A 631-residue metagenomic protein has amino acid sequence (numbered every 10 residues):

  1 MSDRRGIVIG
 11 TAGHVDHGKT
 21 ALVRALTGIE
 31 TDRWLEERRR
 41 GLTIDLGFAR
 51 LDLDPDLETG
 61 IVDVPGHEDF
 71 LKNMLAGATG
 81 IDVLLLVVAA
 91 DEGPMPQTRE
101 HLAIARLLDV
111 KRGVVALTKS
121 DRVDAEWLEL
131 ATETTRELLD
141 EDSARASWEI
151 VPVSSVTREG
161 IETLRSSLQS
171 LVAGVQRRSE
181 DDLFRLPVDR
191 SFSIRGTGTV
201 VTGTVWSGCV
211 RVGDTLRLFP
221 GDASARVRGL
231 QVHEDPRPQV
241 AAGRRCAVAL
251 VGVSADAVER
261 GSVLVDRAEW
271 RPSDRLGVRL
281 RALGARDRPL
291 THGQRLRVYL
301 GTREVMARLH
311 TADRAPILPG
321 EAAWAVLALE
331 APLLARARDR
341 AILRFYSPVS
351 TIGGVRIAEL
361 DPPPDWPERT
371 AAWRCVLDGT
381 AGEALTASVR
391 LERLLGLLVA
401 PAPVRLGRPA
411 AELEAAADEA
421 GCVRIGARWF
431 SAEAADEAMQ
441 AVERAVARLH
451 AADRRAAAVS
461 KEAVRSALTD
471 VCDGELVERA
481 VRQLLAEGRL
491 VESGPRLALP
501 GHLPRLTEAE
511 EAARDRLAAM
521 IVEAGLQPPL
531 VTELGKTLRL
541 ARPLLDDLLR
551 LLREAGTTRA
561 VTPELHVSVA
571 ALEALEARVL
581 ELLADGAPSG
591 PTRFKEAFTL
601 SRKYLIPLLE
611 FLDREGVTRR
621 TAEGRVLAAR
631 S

Functional and structural regions predicted by a protein language model:
M1-V64, E68: Conserved G1/Walker A P-loop phosphate-binding module
S2, S120, E126, E137-R286: Conserved catalytic-core segments of large NTP-driven translation/proteostasis enzymes
H14, S191, G208, L230 (+2 more regions): Residue-level recognition of beta-strand microenvironments
D16, L22, G41, D63 (+15 more regions): Residue-level signature of catalytic and energy-coupling elements of molecular machines, predominantly ATP/GTP-dependent
L57-E58, V64-D69, A78-L102, R106-L130 (+1 more regions): Conserved Switch II/interswitch segment of TRAFAC-class P-loop GTPases
H67-E68, D91-M95, K119-D124, S155-E159 (+6 more regions): Conserved nucleotide-binding/hydrolysis micro-motifs of P-loop NTPases
R122-W127, E137, V253-A560, S568-A622 (+1 more regions): C-terminal effector modules of nucleic-acid-centric enzymes and ribosome-associated factors
